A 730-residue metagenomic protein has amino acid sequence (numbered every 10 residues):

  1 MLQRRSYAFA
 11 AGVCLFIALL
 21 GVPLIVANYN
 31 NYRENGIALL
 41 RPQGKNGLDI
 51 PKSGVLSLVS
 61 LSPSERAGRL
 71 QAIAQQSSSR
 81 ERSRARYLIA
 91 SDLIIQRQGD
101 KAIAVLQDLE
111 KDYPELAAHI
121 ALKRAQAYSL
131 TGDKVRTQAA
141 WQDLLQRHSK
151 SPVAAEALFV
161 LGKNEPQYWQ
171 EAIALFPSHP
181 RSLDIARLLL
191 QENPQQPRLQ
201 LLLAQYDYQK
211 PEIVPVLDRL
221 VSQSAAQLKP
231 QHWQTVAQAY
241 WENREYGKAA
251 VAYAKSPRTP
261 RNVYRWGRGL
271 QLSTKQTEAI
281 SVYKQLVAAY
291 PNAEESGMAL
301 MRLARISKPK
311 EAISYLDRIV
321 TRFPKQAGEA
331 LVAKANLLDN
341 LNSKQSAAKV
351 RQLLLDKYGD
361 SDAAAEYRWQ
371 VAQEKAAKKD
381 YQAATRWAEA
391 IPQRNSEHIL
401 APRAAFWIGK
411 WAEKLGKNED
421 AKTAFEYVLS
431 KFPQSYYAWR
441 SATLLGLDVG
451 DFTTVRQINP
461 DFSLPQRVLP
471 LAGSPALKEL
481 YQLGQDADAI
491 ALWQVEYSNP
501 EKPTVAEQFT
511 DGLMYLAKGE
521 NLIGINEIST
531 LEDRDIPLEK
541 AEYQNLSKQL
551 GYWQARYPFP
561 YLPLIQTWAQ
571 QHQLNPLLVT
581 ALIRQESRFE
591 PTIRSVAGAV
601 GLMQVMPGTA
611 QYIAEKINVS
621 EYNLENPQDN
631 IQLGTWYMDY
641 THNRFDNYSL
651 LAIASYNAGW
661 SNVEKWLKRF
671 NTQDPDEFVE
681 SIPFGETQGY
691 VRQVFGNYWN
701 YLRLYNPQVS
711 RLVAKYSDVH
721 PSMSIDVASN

Functional and structural regions predicted by a protein language model:
L2-K101, V105-Q107, K111-D112, L116-H119 (+10 more regions): Cell-wall glycan-active module
E621-D629: A short, structured beta-strand-centered segment in the mid-to-C-terminal lobe of catalytic cores from group-transfer
